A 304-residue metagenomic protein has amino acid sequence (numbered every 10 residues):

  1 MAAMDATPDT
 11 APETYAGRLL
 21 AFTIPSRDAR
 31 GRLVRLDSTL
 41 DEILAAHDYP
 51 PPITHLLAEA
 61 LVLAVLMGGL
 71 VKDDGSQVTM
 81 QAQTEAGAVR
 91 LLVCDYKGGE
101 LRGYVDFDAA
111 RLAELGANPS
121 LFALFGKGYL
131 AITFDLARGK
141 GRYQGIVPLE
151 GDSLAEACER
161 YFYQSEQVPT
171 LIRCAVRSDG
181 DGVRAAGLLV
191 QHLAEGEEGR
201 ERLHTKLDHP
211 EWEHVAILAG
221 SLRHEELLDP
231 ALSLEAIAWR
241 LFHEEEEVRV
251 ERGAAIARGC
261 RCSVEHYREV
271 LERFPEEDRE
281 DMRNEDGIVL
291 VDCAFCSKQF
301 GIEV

Functional and structural regions predicted by a protein language model:
A2-E251: Interaction interfaces in information-processing and related assembly proteins
A216-V304: Cys/His-clustered metal-coordination modules, chiefly Zn-binding fingers
